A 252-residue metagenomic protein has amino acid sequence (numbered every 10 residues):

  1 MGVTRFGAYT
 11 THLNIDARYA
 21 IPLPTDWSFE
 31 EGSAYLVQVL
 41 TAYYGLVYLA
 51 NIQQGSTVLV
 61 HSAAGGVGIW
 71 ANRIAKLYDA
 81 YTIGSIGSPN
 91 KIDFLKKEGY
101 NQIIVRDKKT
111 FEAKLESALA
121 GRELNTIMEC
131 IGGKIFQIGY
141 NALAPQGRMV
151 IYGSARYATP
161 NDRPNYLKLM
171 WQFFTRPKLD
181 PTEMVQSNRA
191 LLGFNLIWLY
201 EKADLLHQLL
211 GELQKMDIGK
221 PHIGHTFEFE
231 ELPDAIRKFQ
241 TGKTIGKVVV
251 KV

Functional and structural regions predicted by a protein language model:
M1-V252: Terminal helix/beta-alpha structural elements that buttress the NAD(P)+-binding lobe
